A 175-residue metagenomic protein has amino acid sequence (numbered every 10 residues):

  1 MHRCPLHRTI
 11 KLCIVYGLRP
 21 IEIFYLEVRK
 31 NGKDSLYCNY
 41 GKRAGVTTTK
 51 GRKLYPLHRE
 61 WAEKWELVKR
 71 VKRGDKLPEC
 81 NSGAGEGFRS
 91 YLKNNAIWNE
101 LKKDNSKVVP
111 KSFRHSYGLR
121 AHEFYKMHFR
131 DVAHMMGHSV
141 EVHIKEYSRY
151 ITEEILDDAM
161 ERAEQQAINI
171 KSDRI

Functional and structural regions predicted by a protein language model:
M1-P20, F24: Basic, Lys/Arg- and aromatic-enriched nucleic-acid-binding interface segment
R3, G74, G85-H134, E141 (+1 more regions): Short, basic (Lys/Arg/His-rich) helix/loop patches that form interaction surfaces in the mid-to-C-terminal regions
P5, L18-R19, K53-P56, W65 (+1 more regions): Short, cationic motifs built from Arg/Lys/His that form the positively charged side of catalytic pockets
Y25-K64: Conserved tyrosine-mediated DNA breakage-rejoining catalytic core shared by Y-recombinases
G41-G45, M136-E161: Catalytic-site neighborhood detector that most strongly recognizes the C-terminal catalytic loop/helix of tyrosine
A44, R52, R59-W61, R70-K76 (+1 more regions): C-terminal secondary-structure termini that scaffold catalytic or DNA-interacting sites
E63-L92, A167: Extended, charged coiled-coil helical stalks used as long, distance-spanning scaffolds in large assemblies
